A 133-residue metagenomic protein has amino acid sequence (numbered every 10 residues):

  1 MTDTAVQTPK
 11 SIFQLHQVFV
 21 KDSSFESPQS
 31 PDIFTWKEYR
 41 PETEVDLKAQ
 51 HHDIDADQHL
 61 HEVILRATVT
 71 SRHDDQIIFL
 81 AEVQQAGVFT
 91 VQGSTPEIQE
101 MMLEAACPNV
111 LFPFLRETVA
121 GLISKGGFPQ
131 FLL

Functional and structural regions predicted by a protein language model:
M1-V110, F114-L133: N-terminal intrinsically disordered, cationic/polar leader segments that include organellar targeting peptides
